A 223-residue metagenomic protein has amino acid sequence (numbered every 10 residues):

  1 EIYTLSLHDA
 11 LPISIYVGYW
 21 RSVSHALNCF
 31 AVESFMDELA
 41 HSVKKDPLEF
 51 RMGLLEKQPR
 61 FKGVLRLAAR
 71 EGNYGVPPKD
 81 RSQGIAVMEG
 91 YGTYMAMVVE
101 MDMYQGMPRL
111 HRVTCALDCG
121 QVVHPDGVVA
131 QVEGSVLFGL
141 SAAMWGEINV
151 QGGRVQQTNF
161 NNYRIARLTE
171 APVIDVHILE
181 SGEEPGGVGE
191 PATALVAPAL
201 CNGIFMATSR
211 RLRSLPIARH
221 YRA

Functional and structural regions predicted by a protein language model:
E1-L5: Short, exposed "boundary/linker" segments that immediately precede the start of a downstream structural module
S6, A10-A223: Cofactor-binding beta-sheet edge motifs in enzyme active sites
